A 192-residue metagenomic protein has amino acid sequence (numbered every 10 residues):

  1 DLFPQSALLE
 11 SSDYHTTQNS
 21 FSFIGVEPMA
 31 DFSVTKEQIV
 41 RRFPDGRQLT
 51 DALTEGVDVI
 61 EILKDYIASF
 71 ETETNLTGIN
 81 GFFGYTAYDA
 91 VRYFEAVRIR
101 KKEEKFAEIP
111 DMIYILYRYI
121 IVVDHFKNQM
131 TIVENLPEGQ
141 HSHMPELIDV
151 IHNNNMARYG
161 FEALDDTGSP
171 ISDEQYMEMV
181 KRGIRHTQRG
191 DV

Functional and structural regions predicted by a protein language model:
D1-S6, S11-A52, Y88, R92-V192: Extended accessory regions or peripheral subdomains of proteins
S33-D89: Glycine-rich, N-terminal phosphate-binding loop and its surrounding beta-alpha-beta segment
